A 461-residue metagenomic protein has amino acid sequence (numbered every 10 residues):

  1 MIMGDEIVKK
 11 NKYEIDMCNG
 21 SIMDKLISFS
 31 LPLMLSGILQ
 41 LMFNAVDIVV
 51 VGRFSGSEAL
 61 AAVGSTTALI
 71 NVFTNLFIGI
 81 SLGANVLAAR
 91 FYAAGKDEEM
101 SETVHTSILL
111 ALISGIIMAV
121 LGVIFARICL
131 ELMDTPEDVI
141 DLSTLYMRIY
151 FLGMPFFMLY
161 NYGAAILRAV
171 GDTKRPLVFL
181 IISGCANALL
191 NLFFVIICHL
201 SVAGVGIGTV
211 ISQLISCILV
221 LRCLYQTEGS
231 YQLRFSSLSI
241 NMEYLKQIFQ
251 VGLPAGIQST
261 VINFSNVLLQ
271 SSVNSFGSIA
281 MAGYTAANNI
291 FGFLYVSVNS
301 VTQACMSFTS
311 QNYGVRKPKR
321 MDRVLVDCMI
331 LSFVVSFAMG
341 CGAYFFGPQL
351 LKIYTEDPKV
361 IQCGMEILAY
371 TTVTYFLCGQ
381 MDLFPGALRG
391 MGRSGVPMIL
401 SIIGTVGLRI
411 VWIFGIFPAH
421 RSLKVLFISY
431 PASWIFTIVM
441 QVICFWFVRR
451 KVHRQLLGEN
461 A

Functional and structural regions predicted by a protein language model:
M1-S30, A88-G153, I197-L253, T309-T374 (+1 more regions): Short alpha-helical transmembrane segments in multi-pass integral membrane proteins
N19, M23-M42, V46, L69-L76 (+8 more regions): Residue-level signal for short hydrophobic patches within transmembrane helices of multi-pass membrane transporters
S28-D47, I149, S183, S212-S216 (+4 more regions): Transmembrane helical elements of multi-pass membrane transporters/channels
L33, G37, V49, V86 (+15 more regions): Transmembrane alpha-helix boundary and packing residues in multipass membrane permease domains and related
M42-A61, L130-E137, F193-L200, T260-F293 (+3 more regions): Helix-terminus/linker motif at the lipid-water interface of multi-pass membrane proteins
L60-V120, F157-P176, G283-G347, C378-S401 (+1 more regions): Small-residue-rich hydrophobic transmembrane alpha-helices
V72-N75, N187-N191, C217-L221, F293-V296 (+3 more regions): Hydrophobic transmembrane alpha-helices of multi-pass small-molecule transporters
S81, Y150-R168, P176-N187, V205-V220 (+4 more regions): Short runs within selected transmembrane alpha-helices of multi-pass transporters and secretion channels
